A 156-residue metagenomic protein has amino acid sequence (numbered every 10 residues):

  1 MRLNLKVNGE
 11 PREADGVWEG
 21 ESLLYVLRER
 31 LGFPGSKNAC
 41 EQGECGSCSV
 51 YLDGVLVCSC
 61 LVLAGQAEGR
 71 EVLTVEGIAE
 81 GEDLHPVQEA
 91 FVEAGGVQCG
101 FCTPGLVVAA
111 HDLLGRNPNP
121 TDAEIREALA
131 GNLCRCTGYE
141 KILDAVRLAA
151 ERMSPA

Functional and structural regions predicted by a protein language model:
M1-A156: Signature of N-terminal electron-transfer/Fe-S-associated modules in redox systems
